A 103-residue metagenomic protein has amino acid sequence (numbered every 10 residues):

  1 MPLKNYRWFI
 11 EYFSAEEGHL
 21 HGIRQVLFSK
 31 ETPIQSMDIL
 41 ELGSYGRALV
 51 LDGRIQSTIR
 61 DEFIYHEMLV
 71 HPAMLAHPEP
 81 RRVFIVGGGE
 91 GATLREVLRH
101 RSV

Functional and structural regions predicted by a protein language model:
P2-S102: Class I S-adenosylmethionine
